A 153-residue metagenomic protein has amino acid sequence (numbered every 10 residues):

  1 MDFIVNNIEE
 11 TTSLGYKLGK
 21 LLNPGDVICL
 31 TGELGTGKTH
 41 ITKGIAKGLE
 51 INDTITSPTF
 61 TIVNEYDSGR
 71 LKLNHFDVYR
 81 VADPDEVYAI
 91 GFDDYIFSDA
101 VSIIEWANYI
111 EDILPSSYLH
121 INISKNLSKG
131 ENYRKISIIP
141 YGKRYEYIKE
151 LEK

Functional and structural regions predicted by a protein language model:
M1, D93-K153: Short phosphate-coordinating micro-motif centered on Lys-Gly-acidic
M1-K17: N-terminal pre-Walker A segment at the start of P-loop NTPase domains
I28-L30: Hydrophobic anchor at the beta1->P-loop junction of P-loop NTPases
L34: The conserved Walker
K38: Conserved lysine of the Walker
I51-D67: Short beta-strand-centered segment that lines the nucleotide-binding/catalytic pocket of NTP-utilizing
E65-W106: Conserved nucleotide-sensing/catalytic segment adjacent to the nucleotide-binding pocket in NTP-handling enzymes
